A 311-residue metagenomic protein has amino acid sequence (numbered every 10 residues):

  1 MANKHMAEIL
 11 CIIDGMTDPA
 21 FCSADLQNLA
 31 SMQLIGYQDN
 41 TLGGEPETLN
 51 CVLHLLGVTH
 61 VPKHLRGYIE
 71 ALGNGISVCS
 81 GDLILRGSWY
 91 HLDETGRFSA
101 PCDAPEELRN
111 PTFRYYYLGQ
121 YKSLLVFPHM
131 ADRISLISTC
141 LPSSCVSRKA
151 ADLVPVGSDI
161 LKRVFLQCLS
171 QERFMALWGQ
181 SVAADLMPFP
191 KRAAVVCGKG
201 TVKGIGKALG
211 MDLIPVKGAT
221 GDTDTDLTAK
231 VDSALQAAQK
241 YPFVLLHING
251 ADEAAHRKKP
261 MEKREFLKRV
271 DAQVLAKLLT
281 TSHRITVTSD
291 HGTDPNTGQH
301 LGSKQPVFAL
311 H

Functional and structural regions predicted by a protein language model:
A2-A7, I13-Y115, G119-Q120, V126-P128 (+2 more regions): Active-site nucleophile/metal-coordination loop of metallo-enzymes that catalyze phosphate/sulfate and related
E8-C11, Y241-I248, H283-I285: Generic beta-sheet signal
R86-A183: Glycine-rich, mobile lid/loop segments that gate access to catalytic sites or pores
A131-S135, E172-E262: Anion-binding catalytic surfaces of enzymes that hydrolyze or transfer phosphate/sulfate esters
V154-F165, L227-D232, L267-L279: Short, hydrophobic/amphipathic alpha-helical packing segments that form internal helix faces or helix-helix interfaces
D252-I285: A long, amphipathic alpha-helix that forms part of the scaffold/cap immediately adjacent to metal-dependent active
P260, H283-H311: Conserved, well-ordered active-site substructure
